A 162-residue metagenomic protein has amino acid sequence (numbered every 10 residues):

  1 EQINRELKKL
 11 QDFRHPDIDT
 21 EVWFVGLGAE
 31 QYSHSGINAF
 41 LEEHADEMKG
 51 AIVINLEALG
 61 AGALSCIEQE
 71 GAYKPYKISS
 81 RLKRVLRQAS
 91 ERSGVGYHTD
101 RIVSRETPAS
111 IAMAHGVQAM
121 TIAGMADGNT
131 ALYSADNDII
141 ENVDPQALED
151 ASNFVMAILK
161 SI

Functional and structural regions predicted by a protein language model:
E1-K77, R101, R105, A109: Acidic/histidine-rich catalytic neighborhood of metal-dependent amide-processing enzymes
A63-I162: Active-site-adjacent substrate-binding region of metalloamidase/peptidase-like peptide-processing proteins
